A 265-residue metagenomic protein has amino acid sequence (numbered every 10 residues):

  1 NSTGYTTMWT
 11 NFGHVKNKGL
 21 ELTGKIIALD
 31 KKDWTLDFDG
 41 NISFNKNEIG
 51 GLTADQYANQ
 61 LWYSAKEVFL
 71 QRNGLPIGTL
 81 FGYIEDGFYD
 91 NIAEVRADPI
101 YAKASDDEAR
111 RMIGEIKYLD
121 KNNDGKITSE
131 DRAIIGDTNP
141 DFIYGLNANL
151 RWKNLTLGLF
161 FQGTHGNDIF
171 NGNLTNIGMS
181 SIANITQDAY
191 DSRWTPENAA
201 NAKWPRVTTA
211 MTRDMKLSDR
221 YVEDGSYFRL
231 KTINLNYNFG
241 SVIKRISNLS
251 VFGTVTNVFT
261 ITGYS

Functional and structural regions predicted by a protein language model:
N1-G4, T53-Y63, L174-A183, S265: Flexible, surface-exposed loop regions and adjacent strand-edge segments of Gram-negative outer-membrane beta-barrel
N1-T6, Y63, N122-S129, R206-D219 (+1 more regions): Flexible, solvent-exposed coil segments and beta strand-coil junctions, predominantly the extracellular/periplasmic
T3-T6, K16-L20, I42-E48, N139-Y144 (+2 more regions): Transmembrane beta-barrel architecture of outer-membrane proteins
T10-K16, L20, I27-G136, T256 (+1 more regions): Conserved small-residue
V15, L29-K31, L150, F228 (+1 more regions): Surface-exposed coil/turn segments at beta-strand junctions on protein surfaces, enriched
L20-A28, L36-F44, Y144-L150, L155-G163 (+2 more regions): Membrane-embedded beta-strands that build the outer-membrane beta-barrel scaffold
N45-I49, G158, H165-I169, F259-T262: Flexible loop/turn segments at secondary-structure boundaries
T164-T256: Extracytoplasmic gating/loop element in the C-terminal half of outer-membrane beta-barrel translocons and assembly
